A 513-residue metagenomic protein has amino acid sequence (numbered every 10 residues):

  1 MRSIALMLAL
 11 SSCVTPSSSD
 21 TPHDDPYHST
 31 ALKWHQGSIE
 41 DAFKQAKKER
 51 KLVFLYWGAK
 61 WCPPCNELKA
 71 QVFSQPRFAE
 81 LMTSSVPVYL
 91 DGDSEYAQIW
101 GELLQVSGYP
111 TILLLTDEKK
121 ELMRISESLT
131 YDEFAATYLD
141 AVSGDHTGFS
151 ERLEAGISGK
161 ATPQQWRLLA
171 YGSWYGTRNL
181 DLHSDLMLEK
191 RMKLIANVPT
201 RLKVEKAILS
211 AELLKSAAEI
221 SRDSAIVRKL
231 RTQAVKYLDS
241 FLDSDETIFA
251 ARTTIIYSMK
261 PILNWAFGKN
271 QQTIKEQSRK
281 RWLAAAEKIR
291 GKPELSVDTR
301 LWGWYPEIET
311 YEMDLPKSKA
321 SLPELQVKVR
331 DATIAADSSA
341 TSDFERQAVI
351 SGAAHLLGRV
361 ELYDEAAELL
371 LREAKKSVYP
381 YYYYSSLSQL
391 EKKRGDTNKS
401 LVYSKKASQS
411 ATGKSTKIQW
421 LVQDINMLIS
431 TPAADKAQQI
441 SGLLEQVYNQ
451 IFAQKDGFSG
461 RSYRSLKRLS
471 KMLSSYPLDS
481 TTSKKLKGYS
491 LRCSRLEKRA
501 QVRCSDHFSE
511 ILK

Functional and structural regions predicted by a protein language model:
I39-K47, A70-E127, E133-A141: Thioredoxin-like thiol-disulfide oxidoreductase module
W57-Q71: Conserved redox-active cysteine motifs that mediate thiol-disulfide chemistry, especially di-cysteine Cys-X(1-2)-Cys
T130-L188: Charged, amphipathic alpha-helical linkers/stalks
E151-L153, L182-P199, R222-D245, Q271-P293 (+5 more regions): Alpha-helical repeat scaffolds
A161-R167, R201-E212, E246-I262, P293-E312 (+3 more regions): Generic helix N-cap/helix-start motif at coil->alpha-helix transitions
A266, Y311, L357, E391 (+2 more regions): Residue at a conserved register position within TPR or TPR-like alpha-solenoid repeats
V360, R394, T431-A434: Structural motif corresponding to the intra-repeat A-B loop/turn of tetratricopeptide repeats
N426-K513: Long, ordered, amphipathic alpha-helical scaffolds
